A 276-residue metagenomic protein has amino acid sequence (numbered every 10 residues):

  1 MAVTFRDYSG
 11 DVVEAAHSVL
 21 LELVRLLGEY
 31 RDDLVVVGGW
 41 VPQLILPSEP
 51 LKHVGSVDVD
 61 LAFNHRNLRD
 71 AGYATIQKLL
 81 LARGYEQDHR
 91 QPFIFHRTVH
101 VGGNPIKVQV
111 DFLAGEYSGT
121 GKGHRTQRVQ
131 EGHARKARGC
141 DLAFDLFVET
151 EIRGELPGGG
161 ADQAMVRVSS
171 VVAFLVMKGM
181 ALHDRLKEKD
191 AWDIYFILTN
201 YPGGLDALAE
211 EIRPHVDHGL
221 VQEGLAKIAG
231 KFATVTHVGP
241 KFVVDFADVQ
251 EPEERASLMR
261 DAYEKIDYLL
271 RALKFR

Functional and structural regions predicted by a protein language model:
M1-R276: Compositionally biased terminal segments of proteins
